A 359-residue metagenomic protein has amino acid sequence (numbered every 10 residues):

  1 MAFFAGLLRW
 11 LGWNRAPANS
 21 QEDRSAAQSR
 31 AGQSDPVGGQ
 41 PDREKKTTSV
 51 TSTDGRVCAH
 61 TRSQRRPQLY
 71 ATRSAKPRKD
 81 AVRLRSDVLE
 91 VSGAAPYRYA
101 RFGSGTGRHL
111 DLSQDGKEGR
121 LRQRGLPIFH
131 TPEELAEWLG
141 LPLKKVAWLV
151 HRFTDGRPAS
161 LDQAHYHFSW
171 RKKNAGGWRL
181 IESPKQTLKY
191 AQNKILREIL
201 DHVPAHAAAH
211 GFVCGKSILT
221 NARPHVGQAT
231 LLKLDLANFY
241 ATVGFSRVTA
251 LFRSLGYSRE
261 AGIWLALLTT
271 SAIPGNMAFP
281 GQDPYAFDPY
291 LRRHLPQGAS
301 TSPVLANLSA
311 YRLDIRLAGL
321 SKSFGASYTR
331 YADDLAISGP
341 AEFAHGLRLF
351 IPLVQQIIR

Functional and structural regions predicted by a protein language model:
M1-G156, A164-S169: Non-catalytic, polymerase-adjacent accessory regions of viral genome-replication enzymes
R108-G119, K172-W178, Y290-G298: A short, surface-exposed helix-loop junction/capping segment
E137-F153, R197-E198, V203-P204, L251 (+1 more regions): N-terminal low-complexity, intrinsically disordered segments
V150-N174, L265-Y285: Reverse-transcriptase-like RNA-dependent polymerase core
H165-A205: Active-site substrate-recognition loop segments, prototypically the cytochrome P450 B′-helix/B-C loop
L188-Y240: Active-site-proximal segment of RNA-dependent polymerases
V226-A332, A336-R359: Conserved polymerase palm-domain catalytic core
